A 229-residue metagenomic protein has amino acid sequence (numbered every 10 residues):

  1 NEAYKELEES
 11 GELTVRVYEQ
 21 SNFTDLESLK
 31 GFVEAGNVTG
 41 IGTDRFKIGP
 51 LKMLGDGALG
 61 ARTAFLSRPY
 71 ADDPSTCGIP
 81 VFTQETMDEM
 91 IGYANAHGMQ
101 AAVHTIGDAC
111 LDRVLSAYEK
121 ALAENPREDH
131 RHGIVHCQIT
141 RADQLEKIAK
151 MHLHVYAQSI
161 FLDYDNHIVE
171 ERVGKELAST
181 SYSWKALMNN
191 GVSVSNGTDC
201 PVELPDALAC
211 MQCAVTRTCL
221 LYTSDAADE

Functional and structural regions predicted by a protein language model:
E2-D108, D112, K147-H154, S159 (+1 more regions): Metal-coordinating catalytic core of metallo-dependent amide/deamination hydrolases
L26-S28, H136-T140: Active-site glycine- and acidic-residue-rich loops that bind and position anionic ligands or nucleotide-like cofactors
I79, G133, E171-K175: Short, flexible loop segments at the rims of nucleotide/cofactor-binding pockets, characterized by
Y93, S116-E124, R217: Conserved helix-loop functional segments at active or binding sites
Q100, H132, S195: Hydrophobic "anchor" residues on beta-strands that sit immediately upstream of conserved functional sites
D129-C137: Beta-strand segments within the central parallel beta-sheet cores of soluble alpha/beta enzyme folds
I139-L221: Active-site-adjacent C-terminal substructures of enzyme catalytic domains
Y222-A227: Conserved small/polar residues in nucleotide/adenosyl-binding loops
